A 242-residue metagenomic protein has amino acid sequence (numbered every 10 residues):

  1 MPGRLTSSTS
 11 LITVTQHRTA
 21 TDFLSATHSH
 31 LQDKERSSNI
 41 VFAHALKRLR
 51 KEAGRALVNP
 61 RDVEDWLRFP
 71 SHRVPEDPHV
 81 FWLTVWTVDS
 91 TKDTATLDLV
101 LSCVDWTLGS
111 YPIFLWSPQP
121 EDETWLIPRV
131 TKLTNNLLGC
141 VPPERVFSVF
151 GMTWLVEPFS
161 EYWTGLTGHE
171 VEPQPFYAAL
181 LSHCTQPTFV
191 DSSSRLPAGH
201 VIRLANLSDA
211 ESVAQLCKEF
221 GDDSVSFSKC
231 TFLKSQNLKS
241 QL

Functional and structural regions predicted by a protein language model:
P2, A56, D89-T91, T96-H200: Acyl-donor-binding surface of acyltransferase catalytic domains
P2-K51, F189-T231: Short amphipathic alpha-helix that is part of the acyltransferase structural core
T19, E121-L126, K229-N237: Alpha-helix capping and helix-coil boundary motifs
T21-S25, P128-T131, W154-E157, S208-E211 (+1 more regions): Generic alpha-helical secondary structure signal
L24-H28, V41-L46, T131-N135, E157-T164 (+1 more regions): Generic detector of well-ordered alpha-helical segments enriched in charged/polar residues, highlighting helical
E35-F81, V225-L242: Active-site rim helix/loop that mediates acceptor-substrate recognition in acyltransferases
F81-V88: Cytosolic beta-strand hydrophobic patch enriched in CBS
